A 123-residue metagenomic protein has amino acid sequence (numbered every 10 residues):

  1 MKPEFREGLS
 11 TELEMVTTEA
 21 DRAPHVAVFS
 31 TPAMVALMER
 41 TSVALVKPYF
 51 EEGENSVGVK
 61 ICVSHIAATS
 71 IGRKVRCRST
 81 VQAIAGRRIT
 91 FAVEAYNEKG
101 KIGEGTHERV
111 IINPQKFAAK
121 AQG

Functional and structural regions predicted by a protein language model:
M1-S30: Catalytic strand-loop segment that frames the active site of acyl-thioester-processing enzymes
L9-L13, V57-I61, R73-C77, R87-I89 (+1 more regions): A generic structural signal for short beta-strands and their flanking turns/coil linkers
A44-R76: Hydrophobic beta-strand-centered segment that forms part of the acyl-chain substrate-binding groove
V63-E98: Hydrophobic beta-sheet segments that form the core/acyl-binding groove of ACP/CoA-dependent acyl-chain-processing
R88, E108-R109: A generic structural motif
E94, H107-E108: Residue-level structural signal for beta-strand termini and adjacent loop
G103, R109-G123: C-terminal output/interaction extensions
